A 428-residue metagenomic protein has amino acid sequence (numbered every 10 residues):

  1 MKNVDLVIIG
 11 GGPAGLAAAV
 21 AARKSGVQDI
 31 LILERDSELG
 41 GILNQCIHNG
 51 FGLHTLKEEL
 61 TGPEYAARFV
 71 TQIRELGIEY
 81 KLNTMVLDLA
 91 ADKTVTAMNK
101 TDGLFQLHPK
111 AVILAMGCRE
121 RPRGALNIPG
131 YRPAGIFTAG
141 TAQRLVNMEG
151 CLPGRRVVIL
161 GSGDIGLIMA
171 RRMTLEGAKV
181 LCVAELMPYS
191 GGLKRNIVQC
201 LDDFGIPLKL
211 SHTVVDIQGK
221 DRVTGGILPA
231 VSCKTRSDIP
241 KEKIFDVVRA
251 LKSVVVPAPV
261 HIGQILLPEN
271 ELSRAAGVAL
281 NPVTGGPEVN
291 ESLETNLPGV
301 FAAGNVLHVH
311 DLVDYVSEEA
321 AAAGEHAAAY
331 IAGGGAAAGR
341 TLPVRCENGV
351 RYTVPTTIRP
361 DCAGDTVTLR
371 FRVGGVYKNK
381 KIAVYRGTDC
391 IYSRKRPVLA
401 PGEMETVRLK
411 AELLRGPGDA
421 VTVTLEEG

Functional and structural regions predicted by a protein language model:
M1-D5, L82, A328-G428: Rossmann-like nucleotide/phosphate-binding core characteristic of flavoprotein oxidoreductases
M1-I9, A67-R156, I227-A250, V254 (+2 more regions): FAD-binding core/adjacent interface of flavoenzyme oxidoreductases
V4-R68, Q72, R144, P153-I197: Beta1-alpha1 glycine-rich phosphate/pyrophosphate-binding loop at the start of Rossmann-like nucleotide-binding domains
A19-A21, N44-Q45, A125-I128, A170-R172 (+2 more regions): Short amphipathic alpha-helical segments
R68-A97, T174-E271, D365-V398: A Rossmann-like FAD-binding core segment of flavoenzymes
L104-F105, A111-R222, V248-L251, G299-A302 (+2 more regions): Predominantly flavin-linked oxidoreductase catalytic cores and closely associated redox partners
L114, I136-V146, P259-H310: FAD-site-proximal beta/loop scaffold in flavoenzymes
A303-E347: A conserved FAD-binding loop/helix module that cradles the flavin
